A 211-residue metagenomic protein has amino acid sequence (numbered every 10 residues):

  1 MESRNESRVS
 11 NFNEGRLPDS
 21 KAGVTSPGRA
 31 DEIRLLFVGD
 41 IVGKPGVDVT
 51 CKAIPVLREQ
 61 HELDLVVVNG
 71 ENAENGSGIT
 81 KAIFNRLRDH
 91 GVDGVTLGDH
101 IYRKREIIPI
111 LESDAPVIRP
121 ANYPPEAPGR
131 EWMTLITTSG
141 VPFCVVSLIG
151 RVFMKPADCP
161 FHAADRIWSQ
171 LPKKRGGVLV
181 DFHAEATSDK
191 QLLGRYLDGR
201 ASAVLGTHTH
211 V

Functional and structural regions predicted by a protein language model:
E2-E6, N11-V211: Acidic, metal/ion-coordinating pockets
